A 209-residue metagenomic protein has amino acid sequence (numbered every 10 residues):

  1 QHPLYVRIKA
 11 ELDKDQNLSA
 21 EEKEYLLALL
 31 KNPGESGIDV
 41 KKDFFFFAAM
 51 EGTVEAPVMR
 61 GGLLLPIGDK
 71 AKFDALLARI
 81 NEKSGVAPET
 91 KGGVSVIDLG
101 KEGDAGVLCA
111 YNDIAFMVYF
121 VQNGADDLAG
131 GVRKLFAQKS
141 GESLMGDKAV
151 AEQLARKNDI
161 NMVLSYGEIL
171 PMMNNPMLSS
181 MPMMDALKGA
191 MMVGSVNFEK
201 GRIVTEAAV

Functional and structural regions predicted by a protein language model:
Q1-D98, G141-K188, I203-V204, V209: Structural boundary/hinge residues at secondary-structure and domain interfaces
K42-F44, I114, K134, V196: Short non-domain terminal segments
G85-T90, G106-N112, G194-V196: Short, exposed beta-strand/loop patches in secreted or surface proteins that constitute
I97-A137: A short, solvent-exposed beta-edge/loop patch
Q122-L128, L178-S195, K200: Extended, charge-rich low-complexity interaction segments
